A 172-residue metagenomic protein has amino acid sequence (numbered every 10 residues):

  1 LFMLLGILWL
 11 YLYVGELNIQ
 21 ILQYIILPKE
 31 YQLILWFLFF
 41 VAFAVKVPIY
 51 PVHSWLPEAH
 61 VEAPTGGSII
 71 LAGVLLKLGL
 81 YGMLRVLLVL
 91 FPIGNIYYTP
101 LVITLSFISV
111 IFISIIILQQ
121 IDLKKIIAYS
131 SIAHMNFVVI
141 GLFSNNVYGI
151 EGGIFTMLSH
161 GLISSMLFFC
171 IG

Functional and structural regions predicted by a protein language model:
L1-G6, L33-W36, V45-I49, L75 (+4 more regions): Membrane-embedded alpha-helical core segments of multi-pass
L1-H53, E58, M83, L87-L101 (+1 more regions): Juxtamembrane/interfacial segments at transmembrane-helix boundaries in multi-pass membrane proteins
L1-K29, I116-G172: Alpha-helical multi-pass transmembrane bundles of energy-transducing inner-membrane proteins
L35-A42, I69, G153-M157, F169: Residue-level signature of transmembrane alpha-helical cores of multipass secondary-active transporters and flippases
V47-V61, I111-A128, G172: C-terminal ends of transmembrane helices
A63-G73: Membrane-interface alpha-helices at helix entry/exit sites of multi-pass transporters
I70, I103, I127-A128: Hydrophobic/aromatic positions within or immediately flanking transmembrane alpha-helices of multi-pass small-molecule
L75, L101-F107, I132, I154 (+1 more regions): Hydrophobic residues within alpha-helical transmembrane segments of multi-pass solute transporters/permease subunits
